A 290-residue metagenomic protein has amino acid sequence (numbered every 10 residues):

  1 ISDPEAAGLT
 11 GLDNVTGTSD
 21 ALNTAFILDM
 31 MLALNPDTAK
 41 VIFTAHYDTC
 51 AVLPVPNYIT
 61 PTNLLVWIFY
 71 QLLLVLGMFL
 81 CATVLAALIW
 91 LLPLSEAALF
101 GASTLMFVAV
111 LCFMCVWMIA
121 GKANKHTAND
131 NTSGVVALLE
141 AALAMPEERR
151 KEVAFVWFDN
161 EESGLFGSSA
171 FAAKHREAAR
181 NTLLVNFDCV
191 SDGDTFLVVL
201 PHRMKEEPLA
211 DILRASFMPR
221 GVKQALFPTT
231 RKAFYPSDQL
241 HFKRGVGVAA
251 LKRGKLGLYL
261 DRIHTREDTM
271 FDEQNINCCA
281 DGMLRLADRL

Functional and structural regions predicted by a protein language model:
I1-A39: Short hydrophobic alpha-helices and adjacent helix-cap/hinge residues
D13-T18, A39, Y58, A123-N129 (+2 more regions): Second-shell loop/turn segments in exported
T18-A25, T132, V136, L165 (+2 more regions): Soluble non-cytosolic domains of exported or imported proteins
A33, T49-P54, A86-P208, Q224 (+1 more regions): Acidic/histidine-rich catalytic neighborhood of metal-dependent amide-processing enzymes
K40-A45: Short beta-strand element of the alpha/beta-hydrolase
A51-G77: Cytosolic-side membrane-insertion boundary helix
F69-I89, F107-V108: Canonical alpha-helical transmembrane segments of integral membrane proteins
G193-L290: Active-site-adjacent substrate-binding region of metalloamidase/peptidase-like peptide-processing proteins
